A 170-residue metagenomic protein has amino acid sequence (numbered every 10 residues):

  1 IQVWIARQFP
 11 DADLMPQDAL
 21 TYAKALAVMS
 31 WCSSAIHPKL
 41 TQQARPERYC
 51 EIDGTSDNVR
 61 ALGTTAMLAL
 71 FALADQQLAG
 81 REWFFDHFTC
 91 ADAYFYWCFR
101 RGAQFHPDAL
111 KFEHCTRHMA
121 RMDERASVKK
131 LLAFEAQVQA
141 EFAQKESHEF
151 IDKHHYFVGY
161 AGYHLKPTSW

Functional and structural regions predicted by a protein language model:
I1-F71, Y160-W170: GST-like domain detector, emphasizing the conserved glutathione-binding G-site in the N-terminal thioredoxin-like
A6, C98-F99, L132: Active-site-flanking alpha-helical
A12-Q17, K39-L40, E82-H87, K129-A133: Short, hydrophobic secondary-structure boundary micro-motifs
A25-A27, A74, D92, M122-V128: Residue-level signal for nonpolar/aromatic packing positions in well-ordered secondary structure
A35, L40-Q42, W83-K111, T116-M122: GST superfamily/GST-like fold recognition
F71-Q77: Alpha-helical transmembrane segments in multipass membrane proteins, preferentially the mid-helix core
E135-W170: Acidic/histidine-enriched, glycine/proline-rich intrinsically disordered or flexible terminal extensions
